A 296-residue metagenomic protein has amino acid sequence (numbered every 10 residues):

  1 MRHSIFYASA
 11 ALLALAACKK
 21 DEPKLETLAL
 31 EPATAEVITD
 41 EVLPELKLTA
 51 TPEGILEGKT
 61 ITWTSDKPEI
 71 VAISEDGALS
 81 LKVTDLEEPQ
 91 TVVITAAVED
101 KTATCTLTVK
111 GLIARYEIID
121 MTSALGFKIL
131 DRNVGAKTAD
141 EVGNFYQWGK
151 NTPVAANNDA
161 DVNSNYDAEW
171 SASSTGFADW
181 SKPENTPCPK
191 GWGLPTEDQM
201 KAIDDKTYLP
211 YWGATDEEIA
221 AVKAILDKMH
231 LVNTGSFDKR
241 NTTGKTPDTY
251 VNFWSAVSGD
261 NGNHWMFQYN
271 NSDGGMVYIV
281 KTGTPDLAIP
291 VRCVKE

Functional and structural regions predicted by a protein language model:
R2-A10, L15-A35, E99-E117, E296: Bacterial Sec-dependent N-terminal signal peptides
D21, I113-R115, S123, F127-A156 (+3 more regions): C-terminal, surface-exposed recognition/capping segments
A29-K59: Solvent-exposed, low-complexity, repeat-rich "mucin-like" stalks and linkers
L48-A50, W63, I94, L107 (+2 more regions): Extracellular/surface recognition and adhesion modules
E53, D66, A97-K101, S123-L125: Short strand-coil-strand connectors
L56, T64-L79: Low-complexity "stalk/linker" and mucin-like segments enriched in Ser/Thr/Pro/Ala/Gly
G77-P89: Extracellular/luminal low-complexity segments enriched in Ser/Thr/Pro
E87-D100: A short beta-strand micro-motif common to beta-rich folds, especially ectodomain repeats
